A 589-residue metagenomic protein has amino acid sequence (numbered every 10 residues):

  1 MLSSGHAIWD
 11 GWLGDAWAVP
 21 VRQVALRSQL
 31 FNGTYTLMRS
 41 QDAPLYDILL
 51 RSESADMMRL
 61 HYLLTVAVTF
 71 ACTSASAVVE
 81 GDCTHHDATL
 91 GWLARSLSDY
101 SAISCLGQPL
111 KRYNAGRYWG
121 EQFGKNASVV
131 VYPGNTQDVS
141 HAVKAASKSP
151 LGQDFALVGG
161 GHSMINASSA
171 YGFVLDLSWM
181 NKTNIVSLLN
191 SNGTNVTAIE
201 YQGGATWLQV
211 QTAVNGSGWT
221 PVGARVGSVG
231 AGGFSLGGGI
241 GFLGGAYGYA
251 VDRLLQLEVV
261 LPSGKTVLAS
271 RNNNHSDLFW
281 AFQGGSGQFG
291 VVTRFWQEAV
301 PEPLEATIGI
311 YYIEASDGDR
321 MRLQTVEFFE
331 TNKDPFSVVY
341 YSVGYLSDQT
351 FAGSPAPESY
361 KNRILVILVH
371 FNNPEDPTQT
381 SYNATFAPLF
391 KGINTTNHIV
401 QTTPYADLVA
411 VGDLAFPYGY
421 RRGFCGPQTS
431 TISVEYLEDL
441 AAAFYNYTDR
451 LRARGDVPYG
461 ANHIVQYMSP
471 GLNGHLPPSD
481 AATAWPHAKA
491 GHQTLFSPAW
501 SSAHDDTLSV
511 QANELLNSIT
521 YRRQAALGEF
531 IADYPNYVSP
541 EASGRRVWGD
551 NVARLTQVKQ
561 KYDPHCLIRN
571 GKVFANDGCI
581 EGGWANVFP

Functional and structural regions predicted by a protein language model:
M1-L2, P44-T65: Classical eukaryotic N-terminal signal peptides for Sec-dependent ER targeting/secretion, especially the positively
L2-W9: Extreme N-terminal basic, low-complexity initiation segments that serve as generic localization/processing leaders
W9-W12, W17: Tryptophan (W) side chains
R59, L64, S76-P589: Soluble FAD-dependent oxygen oxidases
A67-S74: Hydrophobic h-region of N-terminal signal peptides that target proteins for export in Gram-negative bacteria
